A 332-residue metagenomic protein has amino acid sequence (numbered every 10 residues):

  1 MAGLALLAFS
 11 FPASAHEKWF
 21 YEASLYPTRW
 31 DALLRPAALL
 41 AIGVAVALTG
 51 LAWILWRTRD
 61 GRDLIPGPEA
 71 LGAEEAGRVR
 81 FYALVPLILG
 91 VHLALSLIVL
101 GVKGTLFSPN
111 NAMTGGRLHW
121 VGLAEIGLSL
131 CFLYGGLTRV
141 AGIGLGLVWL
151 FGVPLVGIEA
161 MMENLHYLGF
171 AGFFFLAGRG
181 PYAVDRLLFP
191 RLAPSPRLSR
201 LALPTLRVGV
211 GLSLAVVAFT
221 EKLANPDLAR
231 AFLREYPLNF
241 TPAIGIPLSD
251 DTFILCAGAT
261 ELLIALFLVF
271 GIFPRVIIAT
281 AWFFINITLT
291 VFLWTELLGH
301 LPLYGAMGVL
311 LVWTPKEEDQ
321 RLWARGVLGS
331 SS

Functional and structural regions predicted by a protein language model:
M1-A15: N-terminal secretory/membrane targeting signals
F11-G127, L133-A231, P242-A259, L263 (+1 more regions): Extended, low-polarity transmembrane helix blocks
F232-P237: Short, flexible, mixed-charge acidic loops at enzyme active sites
